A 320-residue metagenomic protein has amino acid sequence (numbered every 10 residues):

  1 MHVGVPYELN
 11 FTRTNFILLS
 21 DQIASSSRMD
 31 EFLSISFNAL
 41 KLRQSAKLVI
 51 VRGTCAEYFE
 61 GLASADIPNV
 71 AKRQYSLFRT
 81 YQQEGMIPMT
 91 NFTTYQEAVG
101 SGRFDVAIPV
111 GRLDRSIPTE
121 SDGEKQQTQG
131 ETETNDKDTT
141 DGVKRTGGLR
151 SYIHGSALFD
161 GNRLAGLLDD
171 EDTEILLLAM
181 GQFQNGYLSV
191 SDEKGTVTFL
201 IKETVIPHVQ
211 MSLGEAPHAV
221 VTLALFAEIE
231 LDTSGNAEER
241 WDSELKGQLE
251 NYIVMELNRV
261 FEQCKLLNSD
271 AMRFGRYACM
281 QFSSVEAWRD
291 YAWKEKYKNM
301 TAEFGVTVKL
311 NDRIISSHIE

Functional and structural regions predicted by a protein language model:
M1-E320: Membrane-proximal alpha-helical signals and transmembrane carboxylates
